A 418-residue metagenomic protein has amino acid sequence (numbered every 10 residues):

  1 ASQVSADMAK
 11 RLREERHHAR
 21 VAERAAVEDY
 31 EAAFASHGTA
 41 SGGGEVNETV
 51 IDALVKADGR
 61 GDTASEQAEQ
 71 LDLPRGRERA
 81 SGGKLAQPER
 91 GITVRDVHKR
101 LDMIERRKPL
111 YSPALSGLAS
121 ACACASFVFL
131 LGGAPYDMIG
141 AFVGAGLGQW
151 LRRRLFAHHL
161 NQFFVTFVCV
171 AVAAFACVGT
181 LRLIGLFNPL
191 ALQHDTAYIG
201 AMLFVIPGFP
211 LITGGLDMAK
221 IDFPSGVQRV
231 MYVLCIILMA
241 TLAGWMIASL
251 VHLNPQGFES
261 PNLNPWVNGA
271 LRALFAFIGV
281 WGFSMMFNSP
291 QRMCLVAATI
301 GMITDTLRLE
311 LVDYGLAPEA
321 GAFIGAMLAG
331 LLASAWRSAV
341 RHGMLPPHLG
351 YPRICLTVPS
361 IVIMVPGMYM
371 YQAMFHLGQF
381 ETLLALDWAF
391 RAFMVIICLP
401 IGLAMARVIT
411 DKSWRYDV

Functional and structural regions predicted by a protein language model:
A1-A119: Cytosolic regulatory and coupling regions of membrane transport/channel systems
V21-A68, P88, N254, F258-L274 (+1 more regions): N-terminal charge/polar-biased segments
V94-K108, C122-G133, R152-L160, V251-N264 (+3 more regions): Short juxtamembrane and helix-loop transition motifs at transmembrane-helix boundaries in membrane proteins
P109-T213, S284-F287, Q291, V296: Core alpha-helical transmembrane segments of integral membrane proteins
G117, A121, A125, M138-G146 (+9 more regions): Alpha-helical transmembrane spans of integral membrane proteins, capturing the lipid-embedded, hydrophobic core of TM
S126-F127, L131, L147-F156, V172 (+9 more regions): Alpha-helical membrane-inserting segments
I184-Q193, V251-P265, H376-D387: Membrane-interface helix termini and inter-helical loops of multi-pass transporters
A197-M202, T213-I237, P265-L271, M293 (+2 more regions): C-terminal transmembrane helix-loop-helix hairpin of multi-pass membrane proteins
